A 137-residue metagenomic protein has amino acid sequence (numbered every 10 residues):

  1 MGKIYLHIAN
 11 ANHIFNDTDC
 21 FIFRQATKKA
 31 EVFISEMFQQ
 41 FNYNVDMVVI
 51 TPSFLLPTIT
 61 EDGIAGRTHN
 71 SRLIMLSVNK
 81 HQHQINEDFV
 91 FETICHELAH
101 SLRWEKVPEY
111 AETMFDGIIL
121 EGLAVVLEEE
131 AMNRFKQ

Functional and structural regions predicted by a protein language model:
I4-D17: Acidic/histidine-rich, surface-exposed loop or edge segments in extracytoplasmic proteins
I14-S71: Auxiliary, metal-adjacent structural segments of Zn-dependent hydrolase domains
S77-V78, L102, A131: Hydrophobic, aromatic-lined core segments that form the binding pocket/scaffold for planar heteroaromatic ligands
V78-T93, F115: Short pre-active-site segment immediately N-terminal to the catalytic Zn-binding motif
E92-E105: Active-site recognition of the HExxH zinc-binding catalytic motif
P108-Y110: Membrane-interface helix caps and helix-loop-helix hairpins in membrane proteins
M114-Q137: Post-HExxH zinc-binding segment in Zn-dependent metallohydrolases
